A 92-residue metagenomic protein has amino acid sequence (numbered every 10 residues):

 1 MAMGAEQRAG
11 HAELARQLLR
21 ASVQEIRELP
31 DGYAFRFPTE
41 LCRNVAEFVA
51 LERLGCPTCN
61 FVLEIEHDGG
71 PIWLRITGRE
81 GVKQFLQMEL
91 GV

Functional and structural regions predicted by a protein language model:
M1-G32, A50, T58, T77-V92: Long, contiguous binding/interaction regions
F35, I65-G69, K83: Solvent-exposed, non-transmembrane amphipathic alpha-helical segments
F35-T39, L74-G78: Short beta-strand-to-loop capping motifs
E40-R43, E80-V82: Short, charged/polar surface micro-motifs in flexible loops or helix N-caps
L41-E66, G70-W73: Amphipathic alpha-helical packing elements
